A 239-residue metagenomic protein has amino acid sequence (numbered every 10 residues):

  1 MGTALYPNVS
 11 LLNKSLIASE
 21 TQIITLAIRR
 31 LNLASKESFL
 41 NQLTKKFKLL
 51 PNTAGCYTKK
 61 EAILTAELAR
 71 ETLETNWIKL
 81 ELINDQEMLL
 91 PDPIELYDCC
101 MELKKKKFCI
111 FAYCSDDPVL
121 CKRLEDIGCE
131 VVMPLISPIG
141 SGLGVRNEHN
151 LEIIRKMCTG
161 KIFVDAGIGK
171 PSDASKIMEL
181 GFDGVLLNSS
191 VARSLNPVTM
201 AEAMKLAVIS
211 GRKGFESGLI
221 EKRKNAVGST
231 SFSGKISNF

Functional and structural regions predicted by a protein language model:
T3-I23, S35, L40-L49, Y57-S189 (+1 more regions): Alpha/beta enzyme core
L26-R29: Metallocofactor- and cofactor-centric catalytic cores in central/energy metabolism, strongly enriched
